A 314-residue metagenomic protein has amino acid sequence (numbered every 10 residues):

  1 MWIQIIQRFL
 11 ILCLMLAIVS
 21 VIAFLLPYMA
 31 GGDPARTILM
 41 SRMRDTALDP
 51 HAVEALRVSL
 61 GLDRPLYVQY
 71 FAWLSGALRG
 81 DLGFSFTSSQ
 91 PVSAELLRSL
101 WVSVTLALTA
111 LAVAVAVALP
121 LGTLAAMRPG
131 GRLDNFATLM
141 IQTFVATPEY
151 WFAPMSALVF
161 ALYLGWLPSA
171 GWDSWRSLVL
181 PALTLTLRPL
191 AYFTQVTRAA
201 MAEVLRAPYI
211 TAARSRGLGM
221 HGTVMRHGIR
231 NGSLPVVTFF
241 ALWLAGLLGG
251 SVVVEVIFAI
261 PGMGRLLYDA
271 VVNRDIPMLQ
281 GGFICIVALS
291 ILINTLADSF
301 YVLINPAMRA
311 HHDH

Functional and structural regions predicted by a protein language model:
W2-A23: Hydrophobic secretory-pathway targeting helix
W2-I3, L96-L133, E149, L162 (+1 more regions): Alpha-helical transmembrane segments of integral membrane proteins, especially multi-pass inner/plasma-membrane
F9-C13, P27, A125-M127, D275: Short, motif-level signal for alpha-helix interfacial/capping segments enriched in acidic residues and aromatics/proline
M15, P129, L133-T143: Small-residue-rich alpha-helical segments with characteristic i,i+4
L16-V68, G165-L180: Hydrophobic alpha-helical transmembrane segments of membrane transport/permease proteins and related membrane-embedded
I18, I22-M29, L60, S75 (+2 more regions): Membrane-water interface segments at the C-terminal ends of transmembrane alpha-helices in multi-pass inner-membrane
V53, R57-P65, L82-F86, V92 (+2 more regions): Membrane-interfacial helix-loop-helix junctions in multi-pass membrane proteins
G61-L119: An internal, D/E-rich "acidic patch" concept
